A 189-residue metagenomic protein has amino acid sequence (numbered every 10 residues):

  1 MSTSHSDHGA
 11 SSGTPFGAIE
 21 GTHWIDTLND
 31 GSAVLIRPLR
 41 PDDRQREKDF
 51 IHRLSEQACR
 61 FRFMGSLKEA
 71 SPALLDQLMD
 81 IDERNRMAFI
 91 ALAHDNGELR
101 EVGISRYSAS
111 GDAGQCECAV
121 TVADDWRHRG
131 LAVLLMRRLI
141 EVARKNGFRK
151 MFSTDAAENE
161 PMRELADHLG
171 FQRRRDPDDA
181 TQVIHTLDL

Functional and structural regions predicted by a protein language model:
M1-L189: Long, contiguous binding/interaction regions
